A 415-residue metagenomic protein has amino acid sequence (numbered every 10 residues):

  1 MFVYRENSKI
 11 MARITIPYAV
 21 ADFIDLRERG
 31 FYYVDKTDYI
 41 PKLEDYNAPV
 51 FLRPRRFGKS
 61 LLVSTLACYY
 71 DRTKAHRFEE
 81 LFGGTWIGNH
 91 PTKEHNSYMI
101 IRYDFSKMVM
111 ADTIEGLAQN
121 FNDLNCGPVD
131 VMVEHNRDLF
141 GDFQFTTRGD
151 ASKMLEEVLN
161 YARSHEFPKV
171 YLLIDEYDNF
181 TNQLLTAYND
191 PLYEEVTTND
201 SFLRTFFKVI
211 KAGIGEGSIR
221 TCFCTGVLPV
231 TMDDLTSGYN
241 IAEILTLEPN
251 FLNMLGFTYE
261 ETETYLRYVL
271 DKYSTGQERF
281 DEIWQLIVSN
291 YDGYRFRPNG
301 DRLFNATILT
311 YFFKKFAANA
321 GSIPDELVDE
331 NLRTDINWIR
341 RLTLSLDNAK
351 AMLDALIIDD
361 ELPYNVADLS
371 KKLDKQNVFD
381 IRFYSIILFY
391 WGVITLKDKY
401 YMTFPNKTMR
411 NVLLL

Functional and structural regions predicted by a protein language model:
M1-L415: Phosphate-binding site recognition
